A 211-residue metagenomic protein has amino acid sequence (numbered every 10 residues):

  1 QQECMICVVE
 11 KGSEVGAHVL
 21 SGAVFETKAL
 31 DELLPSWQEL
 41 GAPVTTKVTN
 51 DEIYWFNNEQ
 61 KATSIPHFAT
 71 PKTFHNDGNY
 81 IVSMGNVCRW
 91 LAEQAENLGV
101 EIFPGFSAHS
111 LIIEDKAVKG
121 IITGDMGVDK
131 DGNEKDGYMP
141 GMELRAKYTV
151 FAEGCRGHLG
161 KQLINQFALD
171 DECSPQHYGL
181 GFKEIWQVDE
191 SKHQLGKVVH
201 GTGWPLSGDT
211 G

Functional and structural regions predicted by a protein language model:
Q2-E3, C7, G85, R89-W90 (+1 more regions): Predominantly flavin-linked oxidoreductase catalytic cores and closely associated redox partners
Q2-Q60, A168-L169: N-terminal FAD cofactor-binding segment of flavoenzymes
V15-A17, A62-T63, L111-I112, L159: Short active-site-adjacent helix-start/loop capping segments
H18-L20, I65-P66, K161-I164: Short, solvent-exposed loop/turn and secondary-structure capping segments
S21-G22, T45, N79-S83, C155 (+1 more regions): Catalytic cores of large soluble enzymes that bind and process phosphate-bearing ligands
W55-A62, K183-V188: Glycine-rich, acidic and aromatic/proline-enriched surface loops and short helix-turn segments that act as binding
F56-N58, H67-F68, G124-M126: Generic beta-structure capping elements
A62-M84, E93: Helix-loop-beta segment of a Rossmann-like dinucleotide-binding subdomain
